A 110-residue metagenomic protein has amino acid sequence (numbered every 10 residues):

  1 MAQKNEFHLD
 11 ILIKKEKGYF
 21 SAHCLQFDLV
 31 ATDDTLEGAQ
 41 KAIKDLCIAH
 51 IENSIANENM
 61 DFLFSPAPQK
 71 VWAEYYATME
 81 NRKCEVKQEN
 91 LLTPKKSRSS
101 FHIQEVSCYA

Functional and structural regions predicted by a protein language model:
M1-H8, K41-A110: Short, charged, surface-exposed hinge/linker loops at domain edges that act as mobile lids or interdomain connectors
F7-Q26: Short aromatic-glycine-(Arg/Gly/Cys) micro-motifs in beta-strand/loop hairpins
S21-H23, T32, I55: Short acidic, gly/pro-rich beta-turn/loop elements at beta-sheet edges and active-site/ligand-binding grooves
F27-G38: A short, exposed loop/beta-hairpin motif centered on an aromatic-Gly-Thr core
